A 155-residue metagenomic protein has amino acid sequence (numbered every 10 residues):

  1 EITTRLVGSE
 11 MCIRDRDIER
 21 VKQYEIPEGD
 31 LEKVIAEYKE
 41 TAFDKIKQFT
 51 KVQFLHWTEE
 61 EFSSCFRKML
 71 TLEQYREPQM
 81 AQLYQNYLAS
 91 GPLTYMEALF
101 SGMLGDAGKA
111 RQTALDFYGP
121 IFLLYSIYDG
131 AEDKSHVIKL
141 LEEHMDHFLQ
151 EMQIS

Functional and structural regions predicted by a protein language model:
E1, Q48, V52, M69 (+3 more regions): Alpha-helical elements of Rossmann-like donor-binding domains used by nucleotide-donor carbohydrate transfer enzymes
E1-G8, C12-D15: Single conserved hydrophobic/aromatic residue that forms the stacking wall/gate of nucleotide- or nucleobase-binding
D17-E28, E61, P78, I121-E132: Short amphipathic alpha-helical interaction/hinge segments
E19-E60, A110-F117: Hydrophobic alpha-helical connector segments
L31-E32, Q82, N86, S90 (+1 more regions): Hydrophobic/aromatic-rich alpha-helical bundle segments in the mid-to-C-terminal region
A36, K51-T58, R67-Y75, F148: Helix-loop "lid/cap" segments that line or gate small-molecule binding pockets
D44, T58-T71, P78-G105: Amphipathic alpha-helical packing segments from all-alpha helical-bundle domains
Q150-S155: Generic C-terminal helix-cap and adjacent flexible tail
